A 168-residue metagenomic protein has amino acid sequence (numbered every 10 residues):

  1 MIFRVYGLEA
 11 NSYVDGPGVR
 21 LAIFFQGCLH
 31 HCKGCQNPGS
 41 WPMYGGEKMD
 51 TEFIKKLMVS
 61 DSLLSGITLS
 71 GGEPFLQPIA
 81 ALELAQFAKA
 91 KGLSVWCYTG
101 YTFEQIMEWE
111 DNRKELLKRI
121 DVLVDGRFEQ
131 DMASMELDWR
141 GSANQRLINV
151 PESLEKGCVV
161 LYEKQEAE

Functional and structural regions predicted by a protein language model:
M1-F24, K33, N37-M43, V159-V160 (+1 more regions): N-terminal [4Fe-4S]-dependent radical SAM core
I2-Y6, V19, N37-L116: Conserved Radical SAM active-site core
E9, R127, P151: Residues at the C-termini of beta-strands that transition into short coil/loop
H30: Glycine-centered loop/turn positions within well-structured domains that cap or flank conserved ligand/cofactor-binding
S60-L69, V124-Q130, L154-E168: Conserved C-terminal portion of the radical SAM core fold that forms the substrate/S-adenosylmethionine-binding
Q77-K89, W96, A133-E168: P-loop/Walker A phosphate-binding loop and immediately adjacent motor/lid segment at beta-alpha junctions
T102-E104, F128-D131: Short Gly/Pro-enriched loop/turn and capping motifs at secondary-structure junctions
D121: Receiver (REC) domain switch/active-site residues of two-component response regulators
